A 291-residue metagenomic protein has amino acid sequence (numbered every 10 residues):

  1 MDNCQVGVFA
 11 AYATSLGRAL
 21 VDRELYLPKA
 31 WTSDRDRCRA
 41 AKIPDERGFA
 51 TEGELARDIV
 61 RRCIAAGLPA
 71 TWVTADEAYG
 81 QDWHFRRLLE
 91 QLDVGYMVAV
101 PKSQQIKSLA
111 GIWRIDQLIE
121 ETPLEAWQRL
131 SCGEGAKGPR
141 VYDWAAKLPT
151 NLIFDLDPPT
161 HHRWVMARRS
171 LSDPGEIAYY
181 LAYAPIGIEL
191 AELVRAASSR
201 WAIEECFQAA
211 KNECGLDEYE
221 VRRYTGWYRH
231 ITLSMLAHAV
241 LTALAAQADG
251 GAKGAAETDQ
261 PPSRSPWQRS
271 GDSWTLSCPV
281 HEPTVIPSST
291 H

Functional and structural regions predicted by a protein language model:
M1-C4, L156-T160, S172-D173: A short catalytic or substrate-binding loop motif that flags glycine-/basic-rich loops and adjacent residues that bind
M1-T74, A78-G95, K102, W113: Conserved, well-structured functional cores that handle cations and Mg-NTP chemistry
V6, E176, A202, R229-M235: Catalytic-loop motifs flanking and including active-site residues across diverse enzymes
A10, V73-Y79, Y96, Y180 (+2 more regions): Short, conserved catalytic/metal-binding motifs centered on acidic residues
D45-G48, R57-R61, K107-L109, W113-M166 (+2 more regions): A short, flexible helix-boundary coil/loop motif
G67, D93-Y96, V240, L244-Q247: A generic secondary-structure signal for well-formed alpha-helical elements
E176-W201: Extended, non-catalytic structural segments that build the interaction scaffolds of large macromolecular assemblies
